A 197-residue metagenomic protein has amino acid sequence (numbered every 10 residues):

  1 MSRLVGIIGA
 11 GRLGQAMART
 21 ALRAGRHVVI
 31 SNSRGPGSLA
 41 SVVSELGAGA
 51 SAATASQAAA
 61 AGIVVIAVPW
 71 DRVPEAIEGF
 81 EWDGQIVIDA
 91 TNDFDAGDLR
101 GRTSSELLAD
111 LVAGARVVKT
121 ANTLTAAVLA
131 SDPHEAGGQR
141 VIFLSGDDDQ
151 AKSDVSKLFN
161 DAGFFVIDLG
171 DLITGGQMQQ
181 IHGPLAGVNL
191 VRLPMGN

Functional and structural regions predicted by a protein language model:
M1-E45: NAD(P)+-binding Rossmann beta1-loop-alpha1 motif at the extreme N-terminus of oxidoreductases
A16, T20, L111, L158: Rossmann-fold NAD(P)-dependent oxidoreductase module
G47-G49, T54-I86, A90-A96: Rossmann-like NAD(P)-binding element
A52, R116-N122, I167-L169: General beta-strand structural signal in soluble alpha/beta enzymes
G79-G84, L111-V112, E135-A136: Short, conserved loop/helix-junction motifs that constitute active-site signature segments in enzyme catalytic cores
T91-H134: Rossmann-fold NAD(P)-binding glycine/threonine-rich loop
V128, V141-N197: Active-site-lining helix/loop region of Rossmann-like oxidoreductase modules
